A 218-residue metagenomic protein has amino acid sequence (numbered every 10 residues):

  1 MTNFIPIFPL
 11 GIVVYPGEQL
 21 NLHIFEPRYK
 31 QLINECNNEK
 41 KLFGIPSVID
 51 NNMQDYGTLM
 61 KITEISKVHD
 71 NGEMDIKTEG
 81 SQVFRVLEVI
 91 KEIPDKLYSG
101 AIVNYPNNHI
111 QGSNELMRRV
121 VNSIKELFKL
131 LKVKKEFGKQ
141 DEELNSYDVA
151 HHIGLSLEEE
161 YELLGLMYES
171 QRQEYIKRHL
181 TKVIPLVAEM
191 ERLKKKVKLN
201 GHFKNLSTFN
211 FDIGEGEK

Functional and structural regions predicted by a protein language model:
M1-K218: N-terminal low-complexity, acidic/polar interaction/targeting segments
